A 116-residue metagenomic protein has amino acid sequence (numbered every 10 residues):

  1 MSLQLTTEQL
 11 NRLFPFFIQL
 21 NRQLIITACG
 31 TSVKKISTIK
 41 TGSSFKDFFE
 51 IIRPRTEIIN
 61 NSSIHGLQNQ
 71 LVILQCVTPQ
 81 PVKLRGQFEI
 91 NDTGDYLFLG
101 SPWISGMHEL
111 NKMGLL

Functional and structural regions predicted by a protein language model:
M1-L5: Short, charged amphipathic alpha-helical "coupling" segments at sensory-output junctions in signaling proteins
T6-V77: PAS-family sensory domains
Q70-L116: N-terminal membrane insertion elements
